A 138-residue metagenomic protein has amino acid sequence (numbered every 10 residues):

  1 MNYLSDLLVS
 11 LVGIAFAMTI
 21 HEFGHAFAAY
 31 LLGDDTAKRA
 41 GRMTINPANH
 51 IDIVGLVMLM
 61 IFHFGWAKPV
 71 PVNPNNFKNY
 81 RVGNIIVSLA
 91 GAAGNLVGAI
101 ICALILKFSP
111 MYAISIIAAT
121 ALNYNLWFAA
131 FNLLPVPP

Functional and structural regions predicted by a protein language model:
M1-P138: Hydrophobic transmembrane alpha-helices and their immediate loop junctions in multi-pass integral membrane proteins
